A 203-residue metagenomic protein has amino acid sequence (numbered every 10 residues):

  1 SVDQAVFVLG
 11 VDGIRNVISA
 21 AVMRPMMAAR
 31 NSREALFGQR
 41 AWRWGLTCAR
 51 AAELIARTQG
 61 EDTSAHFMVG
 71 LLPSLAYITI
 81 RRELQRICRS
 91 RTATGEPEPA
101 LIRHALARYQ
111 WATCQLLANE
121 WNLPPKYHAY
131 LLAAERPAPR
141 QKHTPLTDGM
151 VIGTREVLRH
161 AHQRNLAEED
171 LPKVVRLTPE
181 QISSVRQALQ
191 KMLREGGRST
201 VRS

Functional and structural regions predicted by a protein language model:
S1-S32: Heme-based O2/NO sensor domains and their adjacent alpha-helical segments, primarily globin folds but also including
V6-V11, R40-W44, L106: Secondary-structure capping and boundary motifs in well-ordered enzyme cores
A29-Q39, R50-S203: Metal-dependent nucleotide-binding catalytic modules
